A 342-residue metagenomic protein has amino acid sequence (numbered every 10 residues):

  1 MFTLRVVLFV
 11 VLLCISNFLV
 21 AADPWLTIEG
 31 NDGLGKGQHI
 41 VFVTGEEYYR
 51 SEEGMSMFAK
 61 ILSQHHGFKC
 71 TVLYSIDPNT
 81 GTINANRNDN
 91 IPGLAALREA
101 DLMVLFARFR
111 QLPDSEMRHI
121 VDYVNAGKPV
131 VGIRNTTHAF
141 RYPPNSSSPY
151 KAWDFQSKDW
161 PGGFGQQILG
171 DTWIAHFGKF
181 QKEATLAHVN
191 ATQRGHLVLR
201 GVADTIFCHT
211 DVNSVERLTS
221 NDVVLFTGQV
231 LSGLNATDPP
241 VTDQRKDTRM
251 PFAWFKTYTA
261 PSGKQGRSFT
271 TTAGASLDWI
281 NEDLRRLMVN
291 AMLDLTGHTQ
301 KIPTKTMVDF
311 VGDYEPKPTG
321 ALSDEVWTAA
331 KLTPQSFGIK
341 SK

Functional and structural regions predicted by a protein language model:
M1-L4: N-terminal secretory signal peptides that target proteins for export/translocation
V6-F18: Bacterial N-terminal signal peptides
A22-G35, G54, Q64-H65, S232-K342: Extracellular ligand-binding/catalytic regions of CAZymes and related secreted enzymes and adhesion modules
D23-D32, V41-V43, E47-F140: Helical hinge/lid and interdomain linker segments adjacent to catalytic or ligand-binding clefts that mediate domain
W25, S63, K69, N88 (+2 more regions): Catalytic beta-strand/loop cores that center a nucleophilic Ser/Cys/Thr and support acyl-enzyme chemistry
Q38: Nucleotide donor/acceptor-binding cores
A59, V121, L199, V289-L293: Non-transmembrane alpha-helical segments in soluble domains of secreted/periplasmic/extracellular proteins
L105, R110-G201: A glycine-rich, often tryptophan-bearing local segment used as a flexible ligand/cofactor-contacting loop or short
